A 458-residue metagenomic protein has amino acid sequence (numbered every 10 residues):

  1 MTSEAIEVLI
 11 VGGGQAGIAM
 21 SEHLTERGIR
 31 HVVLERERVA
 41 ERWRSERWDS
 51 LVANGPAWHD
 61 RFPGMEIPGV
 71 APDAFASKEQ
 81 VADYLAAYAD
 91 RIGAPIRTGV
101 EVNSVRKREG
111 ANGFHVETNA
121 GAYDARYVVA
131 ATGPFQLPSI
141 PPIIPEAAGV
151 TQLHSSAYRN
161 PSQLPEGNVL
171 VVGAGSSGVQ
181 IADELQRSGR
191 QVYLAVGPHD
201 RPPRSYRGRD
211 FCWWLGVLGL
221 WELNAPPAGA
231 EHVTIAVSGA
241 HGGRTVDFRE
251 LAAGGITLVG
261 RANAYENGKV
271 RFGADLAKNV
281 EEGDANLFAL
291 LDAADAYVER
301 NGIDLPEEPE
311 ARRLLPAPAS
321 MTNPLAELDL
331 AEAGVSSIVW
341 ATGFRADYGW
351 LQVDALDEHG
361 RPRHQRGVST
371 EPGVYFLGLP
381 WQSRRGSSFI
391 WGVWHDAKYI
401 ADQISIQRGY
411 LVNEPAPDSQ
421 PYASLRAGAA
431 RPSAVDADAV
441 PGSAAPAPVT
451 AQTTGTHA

Functional and structural regions predicted by a protein language model:
T2-S45, F75-P432, D436, P446-A458: Flavin (primarily FAD) cofactor-binding/catalytic cores of flavoenzymes
A40-G64, L251: Redox-cofactor-proximal catalytic regions of oxidoreductases
F62-E66, G378-P380: A short small-residue
P68-P72: A short acidic, helix-capping loop that chelates divalent metal ions and anchors anionic groups
G442-S443: Long, low-complexity intrinsically disordered regions
